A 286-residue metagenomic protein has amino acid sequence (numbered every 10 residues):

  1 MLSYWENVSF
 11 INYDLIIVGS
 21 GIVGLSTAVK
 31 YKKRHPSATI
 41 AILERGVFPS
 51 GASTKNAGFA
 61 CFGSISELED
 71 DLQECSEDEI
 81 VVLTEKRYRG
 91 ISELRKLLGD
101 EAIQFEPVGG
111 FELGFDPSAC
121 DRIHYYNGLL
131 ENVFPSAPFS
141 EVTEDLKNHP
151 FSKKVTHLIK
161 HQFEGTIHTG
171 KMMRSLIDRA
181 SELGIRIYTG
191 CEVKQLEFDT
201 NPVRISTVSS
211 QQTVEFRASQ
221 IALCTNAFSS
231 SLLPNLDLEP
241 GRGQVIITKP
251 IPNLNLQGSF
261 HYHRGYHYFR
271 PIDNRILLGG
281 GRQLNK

Functional and structural regions predicted by a protein language model:
M1-L15, K33-R34, A38-T39: Extreme N-terminal leader/targeting segments of oxidoreductases
G19, G63, A222-T225: Short, well-ordered coil/turn residues at beta-beta hairpins and beta-strand->alpha-helix junctions within
G19-L25, R45: Glycine-rich Rossmann-fold phosphate-binding loop(s) that bind the pyrophosphate of adenine dinucleotide cofactors
K32-K55: Glycine-rich FAD pyrophosphate-binding loop
R45, E101-P107, V193, F198 (+2 more regions): Active-site substrate-recognition segment that forms the wall of the catalytic cavity or substrate channel
G51, K55-E85: Glycine-rich active-site loop/strand segments that organize a redox cofactor
S66-L72, K96-D178, L183: Flavin (FAD/FMN) cofactor-binding and adjacent substrate-gating region of FAD-dependent oxidoreductase domains
V155-S219, C224: Helical element adjacent to the flavin cofactor pocket in flavoenzyme catalytic cores
